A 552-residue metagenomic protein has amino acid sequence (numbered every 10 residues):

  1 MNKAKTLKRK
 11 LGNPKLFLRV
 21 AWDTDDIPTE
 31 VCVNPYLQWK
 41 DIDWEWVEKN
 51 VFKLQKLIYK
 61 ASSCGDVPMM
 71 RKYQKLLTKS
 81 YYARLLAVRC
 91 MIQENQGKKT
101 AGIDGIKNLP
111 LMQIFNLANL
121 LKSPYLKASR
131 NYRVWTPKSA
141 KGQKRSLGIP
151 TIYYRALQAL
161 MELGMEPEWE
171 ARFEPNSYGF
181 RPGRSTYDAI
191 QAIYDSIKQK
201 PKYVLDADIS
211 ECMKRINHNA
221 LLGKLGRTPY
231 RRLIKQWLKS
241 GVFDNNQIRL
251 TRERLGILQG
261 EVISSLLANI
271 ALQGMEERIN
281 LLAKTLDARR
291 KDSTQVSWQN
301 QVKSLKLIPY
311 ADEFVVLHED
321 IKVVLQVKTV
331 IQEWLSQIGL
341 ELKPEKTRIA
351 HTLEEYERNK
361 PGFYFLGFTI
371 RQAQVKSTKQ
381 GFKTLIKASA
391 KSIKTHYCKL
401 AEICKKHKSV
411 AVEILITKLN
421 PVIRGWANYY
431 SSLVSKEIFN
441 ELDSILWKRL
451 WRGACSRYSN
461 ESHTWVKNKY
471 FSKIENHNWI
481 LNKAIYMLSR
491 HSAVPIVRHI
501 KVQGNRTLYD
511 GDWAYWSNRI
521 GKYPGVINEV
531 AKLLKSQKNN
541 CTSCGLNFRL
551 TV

Functional and structural regions predicted by a protein language model:
Y36-G97, L163-G179: Charged boundary/loop elements
K79-A83, L305, V410-Y429, S444: Core structural elements
N119-P124, R172-N176, F180-R184, D188-A350 (+2 more regions): Conserved polymerase palm-domain catalytic core
K239, I338, L342-A411, R424: A conserved non-catalytic segment of reverse transcriptases and RNA-directed RNA polymerases corresponding to the late
D443-K532, N540: Extended C-terminal regions of large enzymes
T542-C544: Short, cysteine/histidine-rich loop/knuckle motifs that typically chelate Zn2+
F548-V552: Histidine-centered nuclease catalytic patch
